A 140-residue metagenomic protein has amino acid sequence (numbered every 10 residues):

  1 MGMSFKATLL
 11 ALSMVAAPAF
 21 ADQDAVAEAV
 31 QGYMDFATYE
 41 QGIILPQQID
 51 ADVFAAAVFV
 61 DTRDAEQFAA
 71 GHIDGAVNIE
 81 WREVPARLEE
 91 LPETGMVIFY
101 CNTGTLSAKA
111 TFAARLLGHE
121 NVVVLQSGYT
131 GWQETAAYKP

Functional and structural regions predicted by a protein language model:
G2-T8, A19-D50, F54-A55, A65-M96 (+1 more regions): Rhodanese-like catalytic fold shared by cysteine-dependent sulfurtransferases and DSP/PTP-type phosphatases
L9-L10, M14: Hydrophobic helical h-region of N-terminal Sec-dependent signal peptides in bacterial secretory/periplasmic proteins
F59-D61: Structural scaffold elements adjacent to functional motifs in cytosolic proteins
Y100-C101: Short, surface-exposed ligand- or partner-binding patches at beta-edge/loop junctions that are enriched in aromatics
